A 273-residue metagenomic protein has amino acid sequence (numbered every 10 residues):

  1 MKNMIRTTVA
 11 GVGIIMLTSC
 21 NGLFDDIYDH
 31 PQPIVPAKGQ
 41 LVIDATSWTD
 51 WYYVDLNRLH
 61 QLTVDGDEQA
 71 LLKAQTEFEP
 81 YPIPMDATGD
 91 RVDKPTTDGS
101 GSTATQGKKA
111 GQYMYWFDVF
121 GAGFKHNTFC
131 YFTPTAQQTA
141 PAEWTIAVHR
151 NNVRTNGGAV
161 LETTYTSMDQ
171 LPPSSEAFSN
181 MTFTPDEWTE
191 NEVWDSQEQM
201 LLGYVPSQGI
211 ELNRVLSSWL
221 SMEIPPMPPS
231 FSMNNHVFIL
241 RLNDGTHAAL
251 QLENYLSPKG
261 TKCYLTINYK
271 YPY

Functional and structural regions predicted by a protein language model:
M1-V9: Bacterial N-terminal signal peptides that target proteins for export
M16-S19: C-terminal motif of bacterial Sec signal peptides marking the signal peptidase cleavage site
N21-Y273: Surface-exposed, beta-sheet-biased, low-hydrophobicity segments with strongly acidic/polar composition
